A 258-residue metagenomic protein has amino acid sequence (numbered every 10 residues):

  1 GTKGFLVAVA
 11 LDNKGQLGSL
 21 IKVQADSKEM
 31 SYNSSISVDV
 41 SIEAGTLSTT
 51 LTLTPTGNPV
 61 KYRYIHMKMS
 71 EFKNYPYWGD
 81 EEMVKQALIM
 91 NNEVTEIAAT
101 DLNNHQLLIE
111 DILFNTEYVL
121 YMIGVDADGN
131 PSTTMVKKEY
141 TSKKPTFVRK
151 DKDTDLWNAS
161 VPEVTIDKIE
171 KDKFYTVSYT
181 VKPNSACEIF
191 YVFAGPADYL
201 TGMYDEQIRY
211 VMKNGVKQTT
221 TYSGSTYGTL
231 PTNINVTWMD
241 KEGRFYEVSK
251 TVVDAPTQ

Functional and structural regions predicted by a protein language model:
G1-K3, V94-N103, L108-E117, M212-Q218 (+1 more regions): Surface-exposed, short loops/turns at beta-strand junctions within beta-sandwich domains
A8-A10, M122-G124, W238: Conserved structural position at the C-terminal beta-strand of extracellular beta-sandwich adhesion modules
N13-N33, D126-K150, K241-T257: Extracellular fibronectin type III
S31-V40, F147-T165: Proline-enriched interdomain boundary motifs that mark the N-terminal boundary and often initiate the first structured
I42, L53-G57, D111-L113, V181-S185 (+2 more regions): Non-cytosolic beta-sheet module surface loops
L47-L51, Y175-Y179: Structural beta-strand segments of beta-rich domains
L53-Q86, V181-D205: Solvent-exposed loop/turn segments flanking beta-strands in beta-repeat/beta-sandwich domains
Y77-T100, G202-K217, V252: Solvent-exposed serine/threonine-rich low-complexity stretches and specific carbohydrate-binding patches
